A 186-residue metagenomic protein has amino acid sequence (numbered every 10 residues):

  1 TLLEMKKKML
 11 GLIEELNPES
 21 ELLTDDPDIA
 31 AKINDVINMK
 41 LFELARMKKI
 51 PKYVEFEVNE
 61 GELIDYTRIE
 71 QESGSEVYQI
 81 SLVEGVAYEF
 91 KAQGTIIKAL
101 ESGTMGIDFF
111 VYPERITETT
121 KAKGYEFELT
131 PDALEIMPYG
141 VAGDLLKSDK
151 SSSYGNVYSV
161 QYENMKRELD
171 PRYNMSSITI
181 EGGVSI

Functional and structural regions predicted by a protein language model:
T1-I186: Glycine-enriched, solvent-exposed interface loops adjoining structured elements
